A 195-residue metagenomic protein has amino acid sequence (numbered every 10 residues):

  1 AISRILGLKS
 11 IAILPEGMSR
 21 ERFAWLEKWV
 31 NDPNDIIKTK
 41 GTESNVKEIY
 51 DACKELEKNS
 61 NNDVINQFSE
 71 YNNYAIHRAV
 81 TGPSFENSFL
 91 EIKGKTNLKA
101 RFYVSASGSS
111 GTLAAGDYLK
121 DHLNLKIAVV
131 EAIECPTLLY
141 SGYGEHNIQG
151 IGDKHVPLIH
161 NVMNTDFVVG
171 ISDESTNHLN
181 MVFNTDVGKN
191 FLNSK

Functional and structural regions predicted by a protein language model:
A1-E55, T137-P157: Active-site-proximal loop->helix
A1-L8, A114-L123: Alpha-helix C-terminal capping segments
G7-G17, R101, H122-C135: Short, acidic/small-residue loops that bind anionic groups at enzyme active sites
I13, T39, N66-F68, V104-A106 (+1 more regions): Short beta-strand segments
E21, S44-D51, N72, I76-V80 (+7 more regions): Conserved active-site and cofactor/substrate-binding residues in soluble primary-metabolism enzymes
K47-N61, S69, K120-K195: Active-site/ligand-binding loops adjacent to catalytic centers
E57-S110, A114-Y118, N177-K195: Active-site/ligand-binding-proximal alpha/beta "capping" segment
